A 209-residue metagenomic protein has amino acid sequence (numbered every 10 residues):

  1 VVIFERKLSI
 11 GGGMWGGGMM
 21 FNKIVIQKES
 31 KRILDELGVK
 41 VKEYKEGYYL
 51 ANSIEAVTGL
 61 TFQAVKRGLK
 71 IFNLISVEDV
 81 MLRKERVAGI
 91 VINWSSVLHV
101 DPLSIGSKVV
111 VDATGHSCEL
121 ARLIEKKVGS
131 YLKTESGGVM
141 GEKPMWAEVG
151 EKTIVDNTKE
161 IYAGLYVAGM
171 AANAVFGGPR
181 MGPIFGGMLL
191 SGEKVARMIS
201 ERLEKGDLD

Functional and structural regions predicted by a protein language model:
V1-E29, L37-K45, Y49-D209: Residues forming the flavin
I33: Core catalytic machinery and nucleic-acid-binding channels of phosphodiester-processing enzymes
